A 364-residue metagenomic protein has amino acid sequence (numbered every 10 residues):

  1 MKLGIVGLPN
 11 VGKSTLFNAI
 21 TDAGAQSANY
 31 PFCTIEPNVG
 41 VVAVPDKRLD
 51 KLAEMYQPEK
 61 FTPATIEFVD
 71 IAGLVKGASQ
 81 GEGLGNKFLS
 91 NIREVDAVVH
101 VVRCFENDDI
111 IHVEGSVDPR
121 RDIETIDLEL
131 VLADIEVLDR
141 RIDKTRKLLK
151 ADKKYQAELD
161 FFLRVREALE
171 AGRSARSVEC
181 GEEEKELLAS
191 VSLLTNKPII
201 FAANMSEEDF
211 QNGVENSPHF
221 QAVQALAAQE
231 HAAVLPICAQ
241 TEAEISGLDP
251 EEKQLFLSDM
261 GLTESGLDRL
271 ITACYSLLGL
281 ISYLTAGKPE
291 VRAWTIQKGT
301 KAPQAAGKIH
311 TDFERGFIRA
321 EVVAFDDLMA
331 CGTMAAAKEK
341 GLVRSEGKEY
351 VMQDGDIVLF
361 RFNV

Functional and structural regions predicted by a protein language model:
M1-I111, D139-R140, K144: Conserved G1/Walker A P-loop phosphate-binding module
K2-V6, V11, F17, K144-V351 (+2 more regions): C-terminal-of-GTPase-core extension/linker across diverse P-loop GTPases
S14, P31, E67, F105 (+5 more regions): Generic signal for short, ordered secondary-structure residues within or immediately flanking folded domains
D22, E54, S90, E94 (+4 more regions): Short, intrinsically disordered, mixed-charge
A23-P31, N38-G40, R48-K51, Q80 (+10 more regions): Glycine-rich, flexible loop/turn motifs
F32, D46-L49, T62-F68, E82-D96 (+9 more regions): Amphipathic alpha-helical transducer elements in NTP-driven molecular machines
G40-P45, A72-E82, R93-Y155, A168-G181 (+1 more regions): Conserved Switch II/interswitch segment of TRAFAC-class P-loop GTPases
